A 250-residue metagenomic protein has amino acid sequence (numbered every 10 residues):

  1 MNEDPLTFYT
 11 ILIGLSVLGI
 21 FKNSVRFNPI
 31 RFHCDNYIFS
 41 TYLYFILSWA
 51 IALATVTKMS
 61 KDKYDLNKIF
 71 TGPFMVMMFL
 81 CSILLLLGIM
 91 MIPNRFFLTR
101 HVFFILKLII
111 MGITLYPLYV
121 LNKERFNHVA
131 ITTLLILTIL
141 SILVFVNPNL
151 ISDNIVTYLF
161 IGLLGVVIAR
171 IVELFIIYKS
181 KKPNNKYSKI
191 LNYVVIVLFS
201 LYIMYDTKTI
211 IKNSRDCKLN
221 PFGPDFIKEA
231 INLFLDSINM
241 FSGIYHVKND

Functional and structural regions predicted by a protein language model:
M1-D250: A hydrophobic alpha-helical transmembrane-helix feature that marks the membrane cores and membrane-interface segments
